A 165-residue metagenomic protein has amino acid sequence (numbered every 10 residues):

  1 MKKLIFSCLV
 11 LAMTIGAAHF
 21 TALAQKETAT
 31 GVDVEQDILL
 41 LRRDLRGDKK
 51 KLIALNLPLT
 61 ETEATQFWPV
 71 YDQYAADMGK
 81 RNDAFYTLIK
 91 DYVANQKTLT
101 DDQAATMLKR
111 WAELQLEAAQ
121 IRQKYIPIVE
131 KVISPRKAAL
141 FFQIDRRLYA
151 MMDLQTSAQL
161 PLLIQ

Functional and structural regions predicted by a protein language model:
M1-L9, A17: Bacterial N-terminal signal peptides that target proteins for export
A12-M13, V132: Alpha-helical transmembrane segments and their juxtamembrane interfaces
M13-L23: C-terminal segment of classical bacterial N-terminal signal peptides
T28-G31, D37-L40, D44, A119-Q165: Amphipathic, charged alpha-helical segments and their helix-to-coil junctions in extracytoplasmic/peripheral assemblies
G31, E35-L39, K49-V132: Amphipathic alpha-helical segments
